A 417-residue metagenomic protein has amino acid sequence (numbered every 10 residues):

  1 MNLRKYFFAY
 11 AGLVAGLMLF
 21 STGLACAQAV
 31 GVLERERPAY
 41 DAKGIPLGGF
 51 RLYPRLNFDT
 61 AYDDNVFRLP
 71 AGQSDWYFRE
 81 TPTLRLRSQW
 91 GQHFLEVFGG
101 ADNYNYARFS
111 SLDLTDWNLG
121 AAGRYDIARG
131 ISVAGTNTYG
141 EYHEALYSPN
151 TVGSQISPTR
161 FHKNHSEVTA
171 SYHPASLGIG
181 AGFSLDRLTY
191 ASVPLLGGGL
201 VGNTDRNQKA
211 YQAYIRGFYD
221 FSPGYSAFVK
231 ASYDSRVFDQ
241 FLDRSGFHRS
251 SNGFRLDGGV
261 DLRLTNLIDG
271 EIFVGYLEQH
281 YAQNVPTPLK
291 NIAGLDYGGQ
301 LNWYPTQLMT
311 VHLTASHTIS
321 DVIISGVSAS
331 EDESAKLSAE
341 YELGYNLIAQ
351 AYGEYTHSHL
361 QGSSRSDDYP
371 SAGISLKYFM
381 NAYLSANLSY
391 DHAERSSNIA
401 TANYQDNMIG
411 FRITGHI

Functional and structural regions predicted by a protein language model:
Q28-E96, A121, G180, Y214 (+2 more regions): Outer-membrane beta-barrel initiation region
G31, S74, P82-A191, G198-G199 (+1 more regions): Outer-membrane beta-barrel channel domains
K43, F58-T60, E80-S88, A101 (+9 more regions): Residues on the lipid-exposed face of transmembrane beta-strands in outer-membrane beta-barrel proteins
P54-L56, V97-G99, G135-N137, A181-F183 (+8 more regions): Membrane-embedded beta-strand positions of outer-membrane beta-barrel proteins
F58-V66, W90-Q92, A101-N105, Y139-H143 (+8 more regions): Transmembrane beta-strands of outer-membrane beta-barrel pores
A71-Y77, F109-D116, Q155-H162, V201-K209 (+5 more regions): Replace "Gram-negative outer membrane beta-barrel proteins" with "bacterial and organellar outer membrane beta-barrel
Q92-L95, R129-V133, P174-A181, P223-A227 (+4 more regions): Repeated loop/turn-to-beta-strand initiation elements of outer-membrane beta-barrel proteins
L376-F379, Y383-S385, S389, Q405-I417: Outer-membrane beta-barrel "beta-signal"
